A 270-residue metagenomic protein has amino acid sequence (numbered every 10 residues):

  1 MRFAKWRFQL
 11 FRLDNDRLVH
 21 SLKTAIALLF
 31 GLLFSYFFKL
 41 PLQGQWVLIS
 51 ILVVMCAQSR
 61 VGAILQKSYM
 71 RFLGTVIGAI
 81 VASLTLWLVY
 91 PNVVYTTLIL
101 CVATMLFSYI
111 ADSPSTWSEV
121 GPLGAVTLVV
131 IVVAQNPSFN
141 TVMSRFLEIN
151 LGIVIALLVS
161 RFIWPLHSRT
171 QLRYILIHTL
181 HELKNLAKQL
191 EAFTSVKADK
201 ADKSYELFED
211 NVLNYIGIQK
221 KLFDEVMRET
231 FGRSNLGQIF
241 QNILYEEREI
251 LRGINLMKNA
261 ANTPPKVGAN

Functional and structural regions predicted by a protein language model:
M1-K220, D224, R228, N235: A transmembrane helix-and-boundary motif of multi-pass membrane transporters/channels
L183, A187, I243-N270: Soluble C-terminal extramembrane regulatory/interaction domains of multi-pass membrane proteins
V226-Q241, A261: Acidic, serine/threonine- and proline-rich low-complexity regulatory regions
